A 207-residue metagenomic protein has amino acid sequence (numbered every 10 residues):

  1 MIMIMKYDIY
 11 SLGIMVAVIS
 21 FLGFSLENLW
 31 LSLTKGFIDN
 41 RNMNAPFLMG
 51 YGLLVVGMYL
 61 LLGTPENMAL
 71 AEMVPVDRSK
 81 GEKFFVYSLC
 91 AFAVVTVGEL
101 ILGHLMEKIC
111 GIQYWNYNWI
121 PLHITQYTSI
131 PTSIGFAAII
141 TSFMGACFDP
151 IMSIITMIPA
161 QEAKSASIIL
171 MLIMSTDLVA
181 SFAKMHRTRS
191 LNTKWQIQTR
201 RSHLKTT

Functional and structural regions predicted by a protein language model:
M1-T207: Aromatic-rich, lipid-facing transmembrane alpha helices and their immediate juxtamembrane interface loops in integral
